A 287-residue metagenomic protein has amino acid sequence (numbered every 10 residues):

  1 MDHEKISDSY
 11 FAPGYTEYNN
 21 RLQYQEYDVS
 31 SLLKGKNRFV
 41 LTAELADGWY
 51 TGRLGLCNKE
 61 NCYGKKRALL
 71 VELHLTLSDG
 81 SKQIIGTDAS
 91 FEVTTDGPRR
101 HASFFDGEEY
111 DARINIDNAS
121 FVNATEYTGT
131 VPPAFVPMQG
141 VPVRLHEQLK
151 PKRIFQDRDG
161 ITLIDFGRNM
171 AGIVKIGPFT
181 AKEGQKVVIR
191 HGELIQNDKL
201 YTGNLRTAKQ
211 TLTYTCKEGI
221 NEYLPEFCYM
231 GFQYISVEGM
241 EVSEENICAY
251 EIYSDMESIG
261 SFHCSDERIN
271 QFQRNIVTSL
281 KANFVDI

Functional and structural regions predicted by a protein language model:
M1-I287: Extracellular/oxidizing-compartment recognition motifs
